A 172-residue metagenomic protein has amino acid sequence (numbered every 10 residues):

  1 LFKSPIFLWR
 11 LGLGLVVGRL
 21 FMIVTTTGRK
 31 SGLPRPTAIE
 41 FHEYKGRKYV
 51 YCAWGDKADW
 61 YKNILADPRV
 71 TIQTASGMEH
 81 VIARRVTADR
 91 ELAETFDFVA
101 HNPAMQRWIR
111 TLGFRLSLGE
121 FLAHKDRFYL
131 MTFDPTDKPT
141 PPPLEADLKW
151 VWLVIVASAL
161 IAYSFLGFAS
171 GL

Functional and structural regions predicted by a protein language model:
L1-L15: Extreme N-terminal tail/first-helix region
V17-L20, I64-R69, R127: A short, compositionally biased
R19-W54: Short beta-strand segments
V24-T25, P68-M78: Short conserved beta-strand and strand-loop elements enriched in small hydrophobics with frequent Asp/Gly
T37, K57-W60, E94-T95: Amphipathic alpha-helical interface surfaces
G46-T71: A short mixed-secondary-structure module that forms the rim of ligand-binding clefts
G77-S158: Charged, gly/pro-rich active-site loop segments
I161-L172: Juxtamembrane boundary at the C-terminal end of a transmembrane helix
